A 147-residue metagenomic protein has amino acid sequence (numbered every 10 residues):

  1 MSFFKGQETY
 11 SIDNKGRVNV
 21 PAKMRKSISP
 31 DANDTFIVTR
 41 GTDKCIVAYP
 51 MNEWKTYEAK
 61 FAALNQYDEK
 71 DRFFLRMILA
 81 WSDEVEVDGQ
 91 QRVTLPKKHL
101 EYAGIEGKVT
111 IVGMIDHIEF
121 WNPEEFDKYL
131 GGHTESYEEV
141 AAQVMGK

Functional and structural regions predicted by a protein language model:
M1-T9, N14-R17, K23-V85, G89-Q90 (+1 more regions): Flexible "stalk/tail and boundary" regions
